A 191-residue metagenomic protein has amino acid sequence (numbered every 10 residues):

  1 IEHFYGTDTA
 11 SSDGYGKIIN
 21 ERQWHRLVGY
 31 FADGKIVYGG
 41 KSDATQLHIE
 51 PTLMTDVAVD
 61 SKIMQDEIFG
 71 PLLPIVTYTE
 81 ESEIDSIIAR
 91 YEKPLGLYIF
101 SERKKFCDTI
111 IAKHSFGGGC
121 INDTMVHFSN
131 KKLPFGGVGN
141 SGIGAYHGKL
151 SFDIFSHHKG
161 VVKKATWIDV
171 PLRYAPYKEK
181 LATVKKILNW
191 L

Functional and structural regions predicted by a protein language model:
I1, H48-L191: Conserved C-terminal structural/oligomerization subdomain of aldehyde/semialdehyde dehydrogenase
E2-G6, I36-A44, K164: Proline-centered turn/helix-capping motifs that create local helix->coil transitions or kinks
D8-A10: PAS and related sensory helical modules
D13, K35-A44, D56, D60: Conserved small-domain helix->loop->beta segment predominantly found in fold-type I
D13-G16, G136-G137: A short, structure-level motif marking secondary-structure boundaries and short turns
K17-L27: Short beta-strand to alpha-helix junction loop
N20, D43, L73: Glycine-rich "substrate-gating" loop/helix at the edge of Rossmann-like oxidoreductase active sites
H25, G29-K35: Basic phosphate/pyrophosphate-binding loop/patch that engages nucleotide-derived ligands
